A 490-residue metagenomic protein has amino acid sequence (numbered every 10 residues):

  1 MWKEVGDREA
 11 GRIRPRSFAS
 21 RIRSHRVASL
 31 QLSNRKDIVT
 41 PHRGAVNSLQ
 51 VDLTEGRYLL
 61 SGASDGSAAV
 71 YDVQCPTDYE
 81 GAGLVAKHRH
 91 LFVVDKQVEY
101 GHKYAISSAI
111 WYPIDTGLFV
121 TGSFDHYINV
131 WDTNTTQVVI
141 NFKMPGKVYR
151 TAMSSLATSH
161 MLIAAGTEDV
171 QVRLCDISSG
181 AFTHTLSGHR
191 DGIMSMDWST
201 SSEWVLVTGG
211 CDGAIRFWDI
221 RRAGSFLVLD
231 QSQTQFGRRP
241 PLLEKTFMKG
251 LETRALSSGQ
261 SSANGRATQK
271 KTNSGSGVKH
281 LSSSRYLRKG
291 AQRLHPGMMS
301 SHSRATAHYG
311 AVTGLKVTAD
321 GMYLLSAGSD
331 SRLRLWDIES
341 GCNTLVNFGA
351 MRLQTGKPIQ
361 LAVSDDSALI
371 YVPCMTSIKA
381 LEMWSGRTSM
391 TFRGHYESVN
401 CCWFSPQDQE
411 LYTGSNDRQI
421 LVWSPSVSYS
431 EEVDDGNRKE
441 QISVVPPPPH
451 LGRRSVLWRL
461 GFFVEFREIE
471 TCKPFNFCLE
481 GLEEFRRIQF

Functional and structural regions predicted by a protein language model:
M1-V27, V228, S232-G297, N347-A350 (+6 more regions): Terminal intrinsically disordered, low-complexity extensions flanking WD-repeat/beta-propeller proteins
A10-Q31, L59-V93: Beta-propeller domains
F18-A45, A86-V98, H295-H302: A short helix->beta-strand "capping" segment at the edge of beta-propeller domains
I38-V46, Q97-I106, F142-V148, S187-I193 (+6 more regions): WD40/WD-repeat beta-propeller blade N-cap
Q50-G56, I110-T116, A152-H160, S179 (+5 more regions): Loop/turn segments within WD40 beta-propeller blades
G56-L60, D115-V120, N129, V138-I140 (+10 more regions): Structural hallmark of WD40 beta-propellers
G62-D65, G122-D125, A165-D169, G209-D212 (+4 more regions): Conserved strand-to-loop turn within each blade of WD40 beta-propeller repeats
A68-V73, I128-D132, V172-D176, I215-D219 (+3 more regions): WD40-repeat beta-propellers
